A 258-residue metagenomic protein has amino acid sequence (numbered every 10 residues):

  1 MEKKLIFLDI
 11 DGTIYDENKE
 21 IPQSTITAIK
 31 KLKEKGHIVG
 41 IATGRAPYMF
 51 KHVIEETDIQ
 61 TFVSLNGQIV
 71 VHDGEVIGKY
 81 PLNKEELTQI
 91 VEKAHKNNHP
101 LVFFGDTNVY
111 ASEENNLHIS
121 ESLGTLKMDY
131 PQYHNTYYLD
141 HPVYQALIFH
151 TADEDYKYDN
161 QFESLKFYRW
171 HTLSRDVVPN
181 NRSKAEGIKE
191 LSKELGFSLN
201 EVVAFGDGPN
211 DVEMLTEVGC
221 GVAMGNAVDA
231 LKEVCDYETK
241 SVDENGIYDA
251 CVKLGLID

Functional and structural regions predicted by a protein language model:
M1-K4, P22, V177-D258: Mg2+-dependent phosphoryl-transfer enzymes with acidic/Ser/Thr/Gly-rich catalytic loops
K3-K19: Asp-based phosphoryl-transfer active-site loop
G12, R45, G206-G208: Active-site metal-binding loops of divalent metal-dependent hydrolases
E17-L117: Active-site phosphate-binding/coordination module
G36-G40, I59-Q60, P142-A146, N200-E201 (+1 more regions): Short active-site oxyanion
T57-D58, N66, Q161-S164, E217-V218 (+1 more regions): Short, structured coil segments at secondary-structure junctions
T57-Q60, Y80-L82, L117-S122, E186 (+2 more regions): Short, hinge-like loop/turn segments at secondary-structure boundaries
K93, N97-M214, N226: Conserved acidic, metal-coordinating active-site core of Asp-based, Mg2+-dependent phosphoryl-transfer enzymes
